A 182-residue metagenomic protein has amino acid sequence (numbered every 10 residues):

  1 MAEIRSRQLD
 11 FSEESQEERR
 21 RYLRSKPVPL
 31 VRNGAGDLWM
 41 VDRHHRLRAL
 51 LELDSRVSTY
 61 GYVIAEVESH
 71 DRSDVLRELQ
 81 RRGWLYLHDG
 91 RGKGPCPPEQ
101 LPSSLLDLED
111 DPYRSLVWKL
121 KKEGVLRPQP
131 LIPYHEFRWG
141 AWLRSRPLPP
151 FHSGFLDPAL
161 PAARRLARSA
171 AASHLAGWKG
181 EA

Functional and structural regions predicted by a protein language model:
M1-R21, S25-D37, L51-A182: Surface-exposed, charge/polar-rich loops and edge strands
W39-D42: Short hydrophobic beta-strand that contains or immediately precedes a catalytic carboxylate
H44-R46: Active-site-adjacent structural elements in enzyme catalytic domains
